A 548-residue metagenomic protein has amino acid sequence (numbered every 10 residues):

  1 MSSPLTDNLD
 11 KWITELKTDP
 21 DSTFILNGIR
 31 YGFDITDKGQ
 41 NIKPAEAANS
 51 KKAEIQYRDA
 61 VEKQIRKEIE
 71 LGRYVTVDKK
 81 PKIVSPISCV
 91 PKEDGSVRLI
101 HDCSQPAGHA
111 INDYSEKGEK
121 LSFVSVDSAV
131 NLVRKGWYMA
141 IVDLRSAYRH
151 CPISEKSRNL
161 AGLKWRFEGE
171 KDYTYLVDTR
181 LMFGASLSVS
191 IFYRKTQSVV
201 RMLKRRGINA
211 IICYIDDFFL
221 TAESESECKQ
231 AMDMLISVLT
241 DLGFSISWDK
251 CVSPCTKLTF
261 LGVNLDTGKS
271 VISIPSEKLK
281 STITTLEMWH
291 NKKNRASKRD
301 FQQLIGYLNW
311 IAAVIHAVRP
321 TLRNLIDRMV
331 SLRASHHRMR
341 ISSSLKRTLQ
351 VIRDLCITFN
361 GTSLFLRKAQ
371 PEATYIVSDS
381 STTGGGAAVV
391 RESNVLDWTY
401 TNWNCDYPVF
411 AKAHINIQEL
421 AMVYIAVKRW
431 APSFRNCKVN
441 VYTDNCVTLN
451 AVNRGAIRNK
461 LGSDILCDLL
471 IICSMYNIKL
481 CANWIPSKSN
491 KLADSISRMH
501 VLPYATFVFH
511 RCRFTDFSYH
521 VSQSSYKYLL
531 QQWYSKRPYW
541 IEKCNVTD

Functional and structural regions predicted by a protein language model:
K52-Y193, V238, S273, K280-R323: Catalytic-core region of right-hand nucleic acid polymerases
A107-S115, H150-P152, K156, R206-L242 (+2 more regions): Catalytic palm subdomain of template-directed nucleic-acid polymerases, centered on the conserved carboxylate motif
N131, V177, P254-R367: C-terminal reverse transcriptase regions that engage the nucleic-acid substrate
D143-R145, R180-G184, R206-E225, K250 (+3 more regions): Catalytic palm active-site di-aspartate
D172-K195, E392-A421, V447-L461: A short, polar/acidic, helix/strand-boundary loop motif
V189-L235, W248, A426-T443: Active-site palm subdomain of RNA-directed nucleic acid polymerases
L265, S270-Y307, I478, S495-D548: Flexible, low-complexity interdomain linkers flanking nucleic-acid-processing modules
K428-K491: RNase H catalytic domain
